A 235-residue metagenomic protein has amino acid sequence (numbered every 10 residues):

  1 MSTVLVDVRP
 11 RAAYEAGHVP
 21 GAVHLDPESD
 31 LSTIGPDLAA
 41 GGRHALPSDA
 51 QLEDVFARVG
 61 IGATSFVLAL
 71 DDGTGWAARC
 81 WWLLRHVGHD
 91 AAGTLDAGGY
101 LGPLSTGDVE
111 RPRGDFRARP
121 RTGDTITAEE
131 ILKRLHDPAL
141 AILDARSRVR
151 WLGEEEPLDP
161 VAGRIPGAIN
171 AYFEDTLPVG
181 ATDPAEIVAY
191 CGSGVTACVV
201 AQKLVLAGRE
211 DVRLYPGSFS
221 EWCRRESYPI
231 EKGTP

Functional and structural regions predicted by a protein language model:
M1, F56-V59, K133, P178-D183: Short amphipathic alpha-helix with an adjacent loop that forms part of the alpha/beta core around
M1-H18, D96-D159, I230, P235: Flexible, polar/low-complexity N-terminal or interdomain linker segments that lie immediately upstream of folded
M1-Q51, L140-P160, R164-D175: N-terminal intrinsically disordered, low-complexity segments enriched in P/E/S/T
D7, A22, L84, A168 (+3 more regions): Terminal peptide-recognition signature
S32-L38, G102-P103, P178, W222-R225: Short, charged, surface-exposed secondary-structure boundary motifs
A39-E129, R134, E154, T196-S218: Thiolate-centered catalytic microenvironments shared by cysteine-dependent enzyme domains
V161-E210: Glycine/small-residue-rich hydrophobic helix-like segments
D211-P235: Cysteine-dependent PTP/DSP-like catalytic domain, specifically the C-terminal lobe
